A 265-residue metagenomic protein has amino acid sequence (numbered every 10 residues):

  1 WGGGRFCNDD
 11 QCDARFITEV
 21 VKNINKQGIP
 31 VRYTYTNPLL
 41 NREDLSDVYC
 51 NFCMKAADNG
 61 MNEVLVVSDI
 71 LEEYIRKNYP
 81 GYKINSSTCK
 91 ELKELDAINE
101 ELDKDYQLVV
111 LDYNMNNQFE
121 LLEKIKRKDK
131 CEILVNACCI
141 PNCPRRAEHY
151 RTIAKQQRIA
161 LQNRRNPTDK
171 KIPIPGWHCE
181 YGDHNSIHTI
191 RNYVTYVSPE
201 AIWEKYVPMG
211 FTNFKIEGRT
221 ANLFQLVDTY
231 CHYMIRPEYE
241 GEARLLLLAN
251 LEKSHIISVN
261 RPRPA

Functional and structural regions predicted by a protein language model:
W1-A97, Y106-A265: Active-site pocket-lining/capping segments in soluble small-molecule metabolic enzymes
